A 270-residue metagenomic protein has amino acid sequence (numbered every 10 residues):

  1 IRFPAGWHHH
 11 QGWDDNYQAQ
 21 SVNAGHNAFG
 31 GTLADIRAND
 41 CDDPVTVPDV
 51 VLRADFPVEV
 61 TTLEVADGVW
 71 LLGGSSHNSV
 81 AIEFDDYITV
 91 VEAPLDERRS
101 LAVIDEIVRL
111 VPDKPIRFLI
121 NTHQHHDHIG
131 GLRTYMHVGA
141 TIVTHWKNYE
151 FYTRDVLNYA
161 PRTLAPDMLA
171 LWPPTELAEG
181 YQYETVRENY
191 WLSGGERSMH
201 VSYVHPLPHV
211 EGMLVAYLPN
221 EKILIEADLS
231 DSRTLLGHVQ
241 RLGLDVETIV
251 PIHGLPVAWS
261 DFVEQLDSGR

Functional and structural regions predicted by a protein language model:
I1-L63, H253: Non-transmembrane domains of secretory- and envelope-associated proteins
Q11-D15, S75-H77, H209-M213: Short, surface-exposed coil-to-beta transition loops
A34-I36, T134, L236-R270: Divalent-metal (often Zn2+) His-rich catalytic cores of metallo-beta-lactamase-fold enzymes
E64-R109, M213-D231: Conserved beta-strand hairpin/beta-sheet module of binuclear metal-dependent hydrolase folds, prominently
A93-L95, Q124, A140, K147-N148 (+3 more regions): Active-site metal-binding loops of divalent metal-dependent hydrolases
R98, Q124-G130, Y149-Y152, P208-E211 (+2 more regions): Active-site environment of divalent metal-dependent phosphoester hydrolases
R98-V143, L242-I249: Active-site metal-binding motif and surrounding structural segment of the metallo-beta-lactamase
V138, K147-H205, E211: Metallo-beta-lactamase
